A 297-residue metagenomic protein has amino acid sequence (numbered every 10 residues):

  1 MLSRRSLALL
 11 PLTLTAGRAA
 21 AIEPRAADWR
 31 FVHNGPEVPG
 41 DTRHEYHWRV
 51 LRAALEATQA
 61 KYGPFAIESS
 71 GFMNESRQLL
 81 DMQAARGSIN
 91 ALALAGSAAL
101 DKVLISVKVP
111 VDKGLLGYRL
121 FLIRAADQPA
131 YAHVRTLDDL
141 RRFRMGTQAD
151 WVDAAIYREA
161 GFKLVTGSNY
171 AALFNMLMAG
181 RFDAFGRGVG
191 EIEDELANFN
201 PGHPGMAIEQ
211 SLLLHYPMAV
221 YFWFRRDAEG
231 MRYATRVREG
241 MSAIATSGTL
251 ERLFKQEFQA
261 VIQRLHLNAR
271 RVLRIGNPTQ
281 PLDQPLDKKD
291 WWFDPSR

Functional and structural regions predicted by a protein language model:
M1-T15: N-terminal secretory signal peptides and thylakoid transit peptides that target proteins across membranes
P24-L104, V237: Extracytoplasmic small-molecule ligand-binding "clamshell" domains of the periplasmic binding protein/Venus flytrap
A27-H44, H133-D150, D183-A184: Short loop->beta-strand "edge-of-pocket" segments that line small-molecule binding or catalytic clefts across diverse
H33-P36, L115-L120, R124, P201-T235 (+1 more regions): Periplasmic-binding protein-like
W48-Q59, D127, P217-I262: Extended ligand-binding regions for polar small-molecule ligands
M82-Q83, N90-V103, G186-M206: A ligand-binding cleft/hinge motif common to bilobed small-molecule-binding domains
V109-A155: A conserved helix-loop-strand patch within extracytoplasmic ligand-binding domains of the periplasmic binding
G240-R297: An extracytoplasmic/periplasmic, membrane-proximal ligand-sensing/linker region
